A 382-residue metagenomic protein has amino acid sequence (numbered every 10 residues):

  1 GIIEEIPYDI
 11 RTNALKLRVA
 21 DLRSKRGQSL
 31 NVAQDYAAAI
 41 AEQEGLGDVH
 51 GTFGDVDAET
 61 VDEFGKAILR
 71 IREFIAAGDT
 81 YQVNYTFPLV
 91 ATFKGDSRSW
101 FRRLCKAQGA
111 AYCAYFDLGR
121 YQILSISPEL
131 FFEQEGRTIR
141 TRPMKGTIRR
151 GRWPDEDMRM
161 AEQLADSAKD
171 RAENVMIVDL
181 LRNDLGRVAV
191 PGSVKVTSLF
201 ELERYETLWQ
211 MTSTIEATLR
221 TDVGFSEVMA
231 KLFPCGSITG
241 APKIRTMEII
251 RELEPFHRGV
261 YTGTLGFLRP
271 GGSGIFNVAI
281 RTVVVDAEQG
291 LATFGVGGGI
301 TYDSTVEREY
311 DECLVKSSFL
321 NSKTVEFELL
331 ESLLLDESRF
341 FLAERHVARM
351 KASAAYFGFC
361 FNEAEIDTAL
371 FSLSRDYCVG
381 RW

Functional and structural regions predicted by a protein language model:
G1-E337, E344-H346, A354, D376: Extended alpha-helical targeting/anchoring segments, especially N-terminal organellar/secretory targeting helices
D336, F341-W382: Extended, compositionally biased flexible segments
